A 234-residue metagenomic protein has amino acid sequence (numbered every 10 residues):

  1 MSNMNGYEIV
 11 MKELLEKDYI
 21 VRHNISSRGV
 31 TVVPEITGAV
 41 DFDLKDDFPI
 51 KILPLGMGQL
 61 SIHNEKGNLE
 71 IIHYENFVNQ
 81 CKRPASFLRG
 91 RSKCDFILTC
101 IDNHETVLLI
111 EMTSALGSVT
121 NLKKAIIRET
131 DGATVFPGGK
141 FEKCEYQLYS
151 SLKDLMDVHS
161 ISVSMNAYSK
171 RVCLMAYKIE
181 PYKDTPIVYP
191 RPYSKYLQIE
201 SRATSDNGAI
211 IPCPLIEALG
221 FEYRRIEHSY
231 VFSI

Functional and structural regions predicted by a protein language model:
M1-R91: Basic, amphipathic N-terminal segments that precede the first structured/catalytic domain
R89-T99, C144, K153: Catalytic centers of nucleases
F96-L98, T106-G117: Conserved catalytic cores of phosphodiester-cleaving nucleases, focusing on short active-site segments
T99-N103, I179-E180: Short, flexible beta-strand-to-coil junctions
E105, L122-D131: N-terminal targeting/trafficking signals and adjacent low-complexity tails
G117-I126, D184: Short acidic/His/Gly/Ser-rich catalytic and metal-binding motifs that mark active-site loops of diverse hydrolases
R128-A176: Catalytic cores of nucleic-acid endonucleases
M175-I234: Short, low-complexity, polybasic intrinsically disordered segments
